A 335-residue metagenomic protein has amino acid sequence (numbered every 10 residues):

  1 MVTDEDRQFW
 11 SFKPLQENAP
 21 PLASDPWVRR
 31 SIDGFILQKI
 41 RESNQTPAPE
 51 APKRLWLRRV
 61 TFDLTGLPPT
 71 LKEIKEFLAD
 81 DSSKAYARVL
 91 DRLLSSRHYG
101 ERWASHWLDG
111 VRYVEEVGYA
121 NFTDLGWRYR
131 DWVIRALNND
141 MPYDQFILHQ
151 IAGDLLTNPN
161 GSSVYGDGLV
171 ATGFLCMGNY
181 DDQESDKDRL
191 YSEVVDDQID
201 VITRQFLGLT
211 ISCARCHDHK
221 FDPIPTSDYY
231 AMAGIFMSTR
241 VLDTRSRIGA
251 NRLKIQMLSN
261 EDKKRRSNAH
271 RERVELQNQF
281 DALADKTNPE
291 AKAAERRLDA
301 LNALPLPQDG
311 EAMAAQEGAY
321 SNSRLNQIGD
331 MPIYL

Functional and structural regions predicted by a protein language model:
M1-S259, A315, S321-L335: Short, structured secondary-structure elements that scaffold catalytic or ligand/cofactor-binding regions
N260-L335: Long, charged, low-complexity terminal extensions
